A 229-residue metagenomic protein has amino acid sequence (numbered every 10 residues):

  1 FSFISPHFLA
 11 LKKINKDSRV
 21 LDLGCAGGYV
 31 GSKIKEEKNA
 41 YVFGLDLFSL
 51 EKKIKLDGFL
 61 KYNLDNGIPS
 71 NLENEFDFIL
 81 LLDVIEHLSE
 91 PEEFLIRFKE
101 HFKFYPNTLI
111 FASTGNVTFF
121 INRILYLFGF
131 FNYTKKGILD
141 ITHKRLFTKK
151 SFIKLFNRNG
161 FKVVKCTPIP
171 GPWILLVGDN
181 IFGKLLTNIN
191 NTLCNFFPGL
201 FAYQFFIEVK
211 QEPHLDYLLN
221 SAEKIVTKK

Functional and structural regions predicted by a protein language model:
F1-N74, F78, E92-L95, H101 (+6 more regions): Conserved N-terminal segment of class I S-adenosyl-L-methionine
F78-V84: A short beta-strand submotif of the Rossmann-like class I SAM-dependent methyltransferase core that lines
E86-S89: Catalytic acidic motif of RecA-like/P-loop NTPases
F111-T134: Conserved class I S-adenosyl-L-methionine
F119, T142, F147, A202-Q204: A conserved catalytic-core signature of glycosyltransferases
F128-I138, K184-N188: Short glycine/proline- and charge-enriched loop/turn segments that cap or connect secondary-structure elements
T134-S151: Acceptor-substrate binding/catalytic loop of class I
S151-T167: A SAM-dependent methyltransferase catalytic signature shared across enzymes that methylate proteins
